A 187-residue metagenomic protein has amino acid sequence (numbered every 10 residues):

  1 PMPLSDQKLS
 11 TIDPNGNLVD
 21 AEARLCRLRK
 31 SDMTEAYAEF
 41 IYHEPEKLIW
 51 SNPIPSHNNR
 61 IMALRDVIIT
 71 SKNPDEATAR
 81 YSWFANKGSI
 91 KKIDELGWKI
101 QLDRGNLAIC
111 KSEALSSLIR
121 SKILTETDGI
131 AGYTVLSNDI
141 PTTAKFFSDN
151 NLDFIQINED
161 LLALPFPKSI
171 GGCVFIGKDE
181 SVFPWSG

Functional and structural regions predicted by a protein language model:
P1-G187: Glyoxalase I/VOC metalloenzyme domain signal
